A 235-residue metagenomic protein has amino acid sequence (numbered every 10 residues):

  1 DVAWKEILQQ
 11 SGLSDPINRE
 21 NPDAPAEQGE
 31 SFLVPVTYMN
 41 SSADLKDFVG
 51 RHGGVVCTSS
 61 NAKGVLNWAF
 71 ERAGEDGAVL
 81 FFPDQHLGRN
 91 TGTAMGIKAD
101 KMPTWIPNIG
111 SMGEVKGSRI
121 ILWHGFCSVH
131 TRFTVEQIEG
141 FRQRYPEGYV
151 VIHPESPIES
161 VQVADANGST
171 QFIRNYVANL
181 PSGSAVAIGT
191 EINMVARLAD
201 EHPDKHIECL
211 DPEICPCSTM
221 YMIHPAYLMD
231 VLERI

Functional and structural regions predicted by a protein language model:
D1-I235: The feature marks the mature, well-folded catalytic cores of soluble enzymes
